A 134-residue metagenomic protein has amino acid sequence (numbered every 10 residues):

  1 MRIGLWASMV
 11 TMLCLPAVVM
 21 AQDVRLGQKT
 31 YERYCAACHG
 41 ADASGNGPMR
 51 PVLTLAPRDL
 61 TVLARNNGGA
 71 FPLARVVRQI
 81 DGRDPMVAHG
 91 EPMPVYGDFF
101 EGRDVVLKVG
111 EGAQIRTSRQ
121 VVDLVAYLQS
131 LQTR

Functional and structural regions predicted by a protein language model:
G4-P16: Bacterial N-terminal signal peptides
L15-D23: Sec/Tat signal peptide C-region and signal peptidase I cleavage site
Q22, Q28-L55, G69-A70, R78-V95 (+2 more regions): Periplasmic/extracellular electron-transfer cofactor-ligation site, primarily the c-type cytochrome heme-c attachment
V24-R25, S118: Short-chain dehydrogenase/reductase
R58-A88, G102-V121: Electron-transfer interface patches adjacent to heme c in soluble/periplasmic c-type cytochromes and di-/multiheme
D98-E101, A126: Generic structural signal for well-ordered, non-membrane alpha-helices
S118-R134: C-terminal partner/receptor-binding element of secreted or periplasmic proteins
